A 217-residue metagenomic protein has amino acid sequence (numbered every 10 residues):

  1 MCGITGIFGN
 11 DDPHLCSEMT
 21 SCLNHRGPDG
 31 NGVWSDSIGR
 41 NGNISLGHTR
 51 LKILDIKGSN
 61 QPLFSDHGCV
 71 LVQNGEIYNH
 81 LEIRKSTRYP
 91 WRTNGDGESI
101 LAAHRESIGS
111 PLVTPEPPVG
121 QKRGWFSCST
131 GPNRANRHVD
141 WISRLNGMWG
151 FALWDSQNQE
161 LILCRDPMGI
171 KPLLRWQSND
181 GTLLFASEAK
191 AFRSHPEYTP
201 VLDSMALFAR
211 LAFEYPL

Functional and structural regions predicted by a protein language model:
M1-L217: Cysteine-centered catalytic environments shared across enzyme families
